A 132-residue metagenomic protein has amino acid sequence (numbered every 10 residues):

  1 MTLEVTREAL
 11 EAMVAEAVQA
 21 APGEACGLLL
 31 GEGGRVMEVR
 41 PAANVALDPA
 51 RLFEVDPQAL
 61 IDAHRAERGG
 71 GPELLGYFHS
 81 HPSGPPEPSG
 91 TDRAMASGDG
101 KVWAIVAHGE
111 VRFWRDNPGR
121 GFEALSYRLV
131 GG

Functional and structural regions predicted by a protein language model:
M1-L74, P82-G132: Conserved beta-strand-loop surface patch within small alpha/beta domains used for substrate/adaptor or ligand engagement
